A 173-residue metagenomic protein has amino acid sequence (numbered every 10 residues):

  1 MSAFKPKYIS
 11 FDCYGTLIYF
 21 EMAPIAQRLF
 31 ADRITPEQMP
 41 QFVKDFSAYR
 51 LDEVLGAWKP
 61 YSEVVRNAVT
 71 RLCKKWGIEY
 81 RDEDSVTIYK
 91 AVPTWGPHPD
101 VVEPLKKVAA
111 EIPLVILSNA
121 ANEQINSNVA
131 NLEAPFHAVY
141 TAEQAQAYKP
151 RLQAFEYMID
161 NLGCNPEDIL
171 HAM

Functional and structural regions predicted by a protein language model:
S2-F4, A110-E111, L162-D168: Glycine-rich phosphate-binding loop signature in dinucleotide/nucleotide-binding domains
A3-P99: N-terminal helical cap/lid subdomain that shapes the substrate entry/recognition surface in HAD-like hydrolases
D12-C13, L117, A172: Short hydrophobic segments within beta-strands
V43, P135-Q146: A short, structured active-site edge motif that brings together acidic residues
R81, P135-A138, P166-L170: Short acidic capping loops at alpha-helix termini that bridge into adjacent secondary structure
E83-G96, V101-A130, Y140-A142: Substrate-recognition element of Asp-dependent hydrolases with the DxDx(T/V) motif
Y148-M173: Conserved Lys-Pro-Asp/Glu-containing loop-to-beta segment of HAD-superfamily phosphomonoesterases, centered on
